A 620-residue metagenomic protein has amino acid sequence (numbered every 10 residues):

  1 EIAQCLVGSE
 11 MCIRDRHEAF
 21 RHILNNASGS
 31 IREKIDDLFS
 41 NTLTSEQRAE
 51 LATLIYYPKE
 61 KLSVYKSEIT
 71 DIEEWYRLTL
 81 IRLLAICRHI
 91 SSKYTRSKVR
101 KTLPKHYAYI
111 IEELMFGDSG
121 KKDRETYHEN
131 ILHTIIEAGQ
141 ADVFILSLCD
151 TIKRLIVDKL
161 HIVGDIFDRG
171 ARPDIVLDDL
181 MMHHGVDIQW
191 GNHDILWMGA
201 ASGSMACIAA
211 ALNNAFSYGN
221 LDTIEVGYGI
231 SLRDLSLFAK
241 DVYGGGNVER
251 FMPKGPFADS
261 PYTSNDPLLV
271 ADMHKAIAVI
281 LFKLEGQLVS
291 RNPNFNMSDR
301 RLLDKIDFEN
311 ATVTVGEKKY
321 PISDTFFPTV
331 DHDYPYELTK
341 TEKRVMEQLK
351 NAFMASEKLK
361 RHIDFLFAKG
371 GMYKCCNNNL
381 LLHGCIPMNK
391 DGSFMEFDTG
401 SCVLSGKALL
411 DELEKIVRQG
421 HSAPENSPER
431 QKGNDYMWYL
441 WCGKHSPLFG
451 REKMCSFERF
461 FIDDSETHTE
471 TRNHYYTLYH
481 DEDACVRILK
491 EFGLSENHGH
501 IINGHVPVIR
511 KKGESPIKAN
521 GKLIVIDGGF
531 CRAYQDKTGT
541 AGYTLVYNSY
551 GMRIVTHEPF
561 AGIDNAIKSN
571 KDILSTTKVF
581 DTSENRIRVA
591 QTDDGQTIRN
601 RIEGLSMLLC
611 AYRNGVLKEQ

Functional and structural regions predicted by a protein language model:
E1-G8, I13: Single conserved hydrophobic/aromatic residue that forms the stacking wall/gate of nucleotide- or nucleobase-binding
H17-L84, A211-V248: Conserved phosphoryl-transfer catalytic core
T53-C149, K153-L155, S298-D324: Low-complexity, highly charged intrinsically disordered N-terminal segments that act as targeting/localization
I152, D158-H161, D168, P335-N379: Extended, Lys/Arg-enriched charged tracts that mediate electrostatic binding to polyanionic substrates
D168-A171, H193-M198, I502-K512: Active-site environment of divalent metal-dependent phosphoester hydrolases
V176-M181, D187-I188, G203-F216, M395-L404 (+1 more regions): Conserved beta-sheet core of the metallophosphoesterase superfamily
C376-N378, I386-Y479: Long, K/E/R/D-enriched contiguous segments that form extended
F460-L478, K537, T544-L545, I554-Q620: Long, C-terminal catalytic modules of enzymes
